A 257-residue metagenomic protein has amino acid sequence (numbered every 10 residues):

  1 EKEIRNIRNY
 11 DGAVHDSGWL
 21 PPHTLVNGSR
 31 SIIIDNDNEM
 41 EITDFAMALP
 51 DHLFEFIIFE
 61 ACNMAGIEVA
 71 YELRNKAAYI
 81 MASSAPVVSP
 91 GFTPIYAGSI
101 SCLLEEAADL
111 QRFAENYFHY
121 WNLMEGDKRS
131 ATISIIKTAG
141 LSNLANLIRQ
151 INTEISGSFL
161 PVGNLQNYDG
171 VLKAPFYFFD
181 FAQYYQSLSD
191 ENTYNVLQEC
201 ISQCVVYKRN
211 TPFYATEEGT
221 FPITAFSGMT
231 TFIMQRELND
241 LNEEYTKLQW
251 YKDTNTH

Functional and structural regions predicted by a protein language model:
E3-H257: Terminal, contiguous helix-loop blocks that mediate binding/assembly
